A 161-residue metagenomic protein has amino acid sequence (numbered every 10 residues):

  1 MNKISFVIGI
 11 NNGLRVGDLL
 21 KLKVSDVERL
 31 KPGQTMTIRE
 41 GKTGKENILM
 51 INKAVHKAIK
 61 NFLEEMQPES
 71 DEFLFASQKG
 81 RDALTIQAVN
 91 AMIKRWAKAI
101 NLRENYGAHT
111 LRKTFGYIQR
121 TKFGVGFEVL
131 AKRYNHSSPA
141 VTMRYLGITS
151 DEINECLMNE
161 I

Functional and structural regions predicted by a protein language model:
M1-I161: Conserved catalytic core of the tyrosine transesterase superfamily
